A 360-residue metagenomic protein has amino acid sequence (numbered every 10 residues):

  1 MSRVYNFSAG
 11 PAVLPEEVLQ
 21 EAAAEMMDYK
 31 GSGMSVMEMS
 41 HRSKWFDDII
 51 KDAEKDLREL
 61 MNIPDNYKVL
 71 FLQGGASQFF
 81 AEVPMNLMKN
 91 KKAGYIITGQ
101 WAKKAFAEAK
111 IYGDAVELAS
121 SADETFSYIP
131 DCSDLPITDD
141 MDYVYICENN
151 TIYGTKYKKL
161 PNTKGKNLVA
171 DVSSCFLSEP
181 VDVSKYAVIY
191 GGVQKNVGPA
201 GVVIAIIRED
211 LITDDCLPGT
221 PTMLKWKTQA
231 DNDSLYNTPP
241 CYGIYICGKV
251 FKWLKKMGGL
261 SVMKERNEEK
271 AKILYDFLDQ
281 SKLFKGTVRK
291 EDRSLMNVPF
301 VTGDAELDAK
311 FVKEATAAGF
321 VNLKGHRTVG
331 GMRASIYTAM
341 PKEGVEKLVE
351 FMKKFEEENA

Functional and structural regions predicted by a protein language model:
S2-V4, A317, G330-A360: PLP-dependent enzyme catalytic core of the Aspartate aminotransferase-like
R3-E54: A glycine-/small-polar-enriched, mobile loop at the entrance of the PLP active site in fold-type I
G10, A109, S120-F176: Active-site phosphate-binding strand-loop segment of PLP-dependent enzymes
P15, V193-Y275, R289, E358-A360: Active-site C-terminal subdomain of aminotransferase-like
S32-F79, N86, Q100, E108: Conserved N-terminal alpha-helix of the aminotransferase class I/II PLP-enzyme fold
S77-V144: PLP-dependent aminotransferase-like
V169, V183-Q194, V203: Conserved active-site segment immediately N-terminal to the catalytic lysine that forms the internal aldimine
F284-A315: Conserved PLP-binding catalytic core of the aspartate aminotransferase-like
